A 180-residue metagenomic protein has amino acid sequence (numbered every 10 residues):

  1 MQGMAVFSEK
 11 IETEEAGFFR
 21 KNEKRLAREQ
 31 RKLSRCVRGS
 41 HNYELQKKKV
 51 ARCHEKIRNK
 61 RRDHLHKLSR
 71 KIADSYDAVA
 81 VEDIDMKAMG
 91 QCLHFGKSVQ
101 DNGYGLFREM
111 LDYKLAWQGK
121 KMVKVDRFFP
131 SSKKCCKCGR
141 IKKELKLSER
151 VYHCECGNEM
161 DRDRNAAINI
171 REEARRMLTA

Functional and structural regions predicted by a protein language model:
M1-A180: Positively charged, helix-rich recognition surfaces that bind polyanionic ligands
